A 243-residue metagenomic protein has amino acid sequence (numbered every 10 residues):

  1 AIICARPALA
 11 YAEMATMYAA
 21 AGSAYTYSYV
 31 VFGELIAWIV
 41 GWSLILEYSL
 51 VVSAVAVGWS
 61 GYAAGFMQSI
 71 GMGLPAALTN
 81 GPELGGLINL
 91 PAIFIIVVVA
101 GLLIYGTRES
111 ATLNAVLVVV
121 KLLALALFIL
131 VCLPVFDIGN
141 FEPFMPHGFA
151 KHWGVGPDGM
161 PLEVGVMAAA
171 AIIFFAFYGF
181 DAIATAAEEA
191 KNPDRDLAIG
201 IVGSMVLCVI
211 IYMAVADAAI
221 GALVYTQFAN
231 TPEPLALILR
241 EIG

Functional and structural regions predicted by a protein language model:
A1-I96, G101-I104: Hydrophobic transmembrane alpha-helices that form the core helical bundles of multi-pass secondary transporters
A10, G58, Y62, G106 (+2 more regions): Hydrophobic membrane-targeting alpha-helices
G71-L90, V119-G243: Helix-loop-helix junctions that connect adjacent transmembrane segments in multi-pass membrane transporters
L102-T107, A187-E188: Structural signal for the C-terminal ends of transmembrane alpha-helices and the immediately following loop
